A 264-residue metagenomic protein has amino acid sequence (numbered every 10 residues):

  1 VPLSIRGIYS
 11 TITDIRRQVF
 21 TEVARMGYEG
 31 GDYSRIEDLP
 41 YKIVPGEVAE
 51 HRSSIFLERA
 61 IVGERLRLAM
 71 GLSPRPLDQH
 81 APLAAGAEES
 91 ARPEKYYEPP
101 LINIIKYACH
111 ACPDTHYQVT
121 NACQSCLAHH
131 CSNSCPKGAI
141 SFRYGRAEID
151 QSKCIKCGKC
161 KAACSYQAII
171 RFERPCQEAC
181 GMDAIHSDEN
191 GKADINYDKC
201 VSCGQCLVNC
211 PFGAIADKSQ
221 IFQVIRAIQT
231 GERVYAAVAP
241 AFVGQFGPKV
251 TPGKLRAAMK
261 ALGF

Functional and structural regions predicted by a protein language model:
P2-A163, Q167-A179, D183: Ferredoxin-type iron-sulfur electron-transfer modules and their immediate structural context
Y166-A168, F172-F264: Iron-sulfur-cluster electron-transfer modules
